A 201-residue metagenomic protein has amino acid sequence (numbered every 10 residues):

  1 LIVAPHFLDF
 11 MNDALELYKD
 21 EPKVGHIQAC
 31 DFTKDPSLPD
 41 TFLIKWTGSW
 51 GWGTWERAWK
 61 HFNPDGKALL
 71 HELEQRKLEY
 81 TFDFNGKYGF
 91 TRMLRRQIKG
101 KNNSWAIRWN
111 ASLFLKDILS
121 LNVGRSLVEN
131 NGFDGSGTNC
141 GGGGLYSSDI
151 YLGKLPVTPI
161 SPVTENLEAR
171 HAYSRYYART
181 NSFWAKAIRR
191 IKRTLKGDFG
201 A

Functional and structural regions predicted by a protein language model:
I2-A201: An acidic/histidine-cluster motif and surrounding catalytic segment that typifies divalent-metal-assisted enzyme active
